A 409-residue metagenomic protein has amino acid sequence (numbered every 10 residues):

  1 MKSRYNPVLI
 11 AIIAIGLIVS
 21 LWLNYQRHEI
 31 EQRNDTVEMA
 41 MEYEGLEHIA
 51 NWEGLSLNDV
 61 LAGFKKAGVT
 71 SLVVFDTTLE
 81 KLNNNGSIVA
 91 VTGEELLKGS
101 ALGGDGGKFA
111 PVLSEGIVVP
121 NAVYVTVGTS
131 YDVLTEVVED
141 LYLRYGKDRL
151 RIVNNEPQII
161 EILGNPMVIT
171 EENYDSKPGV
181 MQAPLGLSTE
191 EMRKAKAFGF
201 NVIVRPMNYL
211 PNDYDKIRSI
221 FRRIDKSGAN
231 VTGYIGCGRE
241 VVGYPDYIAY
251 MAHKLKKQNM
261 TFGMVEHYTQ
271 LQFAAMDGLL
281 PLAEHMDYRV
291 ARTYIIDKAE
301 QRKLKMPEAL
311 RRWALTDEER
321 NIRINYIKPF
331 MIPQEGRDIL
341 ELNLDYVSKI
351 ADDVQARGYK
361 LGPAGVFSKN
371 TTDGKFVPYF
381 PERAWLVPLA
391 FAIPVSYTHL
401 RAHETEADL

Functional and structural regions predicted by a protein language model:
K2-E38: Hydrophobic secretory-pathway targeting helix
R33-F380: Soluble extramembrane regions of membrane proteins in the secretory/endomembrane system
E382-F391: Alpha-helical transmembrane segments of polytopic membrane proteins
T398-T405: Conserved small/polar residues in nucleotide/adenosyl-binding loops
